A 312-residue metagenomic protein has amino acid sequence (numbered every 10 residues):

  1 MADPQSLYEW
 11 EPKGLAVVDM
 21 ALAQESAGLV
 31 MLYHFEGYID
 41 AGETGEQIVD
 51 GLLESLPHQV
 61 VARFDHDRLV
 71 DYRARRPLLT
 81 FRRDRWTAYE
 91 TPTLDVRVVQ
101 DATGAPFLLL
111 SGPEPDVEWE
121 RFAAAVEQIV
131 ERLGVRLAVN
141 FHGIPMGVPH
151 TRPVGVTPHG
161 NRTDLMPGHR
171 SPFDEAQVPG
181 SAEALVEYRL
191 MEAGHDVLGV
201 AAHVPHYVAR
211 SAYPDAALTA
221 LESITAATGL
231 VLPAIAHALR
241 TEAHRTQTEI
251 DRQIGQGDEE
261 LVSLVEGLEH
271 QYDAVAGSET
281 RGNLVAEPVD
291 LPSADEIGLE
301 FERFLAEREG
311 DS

Functional and structural regions predicted by a protein language model:
A2-G112: N-terminal short beta-loop-beta anion/metal-coordinating cradle
E43-Q47, V117, R121, S181 (+4 more regions): Conserved active-site and cofactor/substrate-binding residues in soluble primary-metabolism enzymes
L52-L56, V60, L190, G194 (+3 more regions): Structural signal for hydrophobic packing residues in well-ordered secondary-structure cores of soluble enzyme domains
A62, L108-L110, V139, D196-A201: Hydrophobic/aromatic beta-strand patches that form the interior of the parallel beta-sheet core in alpha/beta enzyme
A62-R68, L137-G143, A236-A238: A generic structural motif
A105, P113-L165, L185-V186: Internal, conserved structured core segments that host functional sites
G147-L230: Catalytic cores of processing enzymes, dominated by hydrolases/peptidases, characterized by acidic/His-rich
V208-S312: A conserved C-terminal secondary-structure "cap"
